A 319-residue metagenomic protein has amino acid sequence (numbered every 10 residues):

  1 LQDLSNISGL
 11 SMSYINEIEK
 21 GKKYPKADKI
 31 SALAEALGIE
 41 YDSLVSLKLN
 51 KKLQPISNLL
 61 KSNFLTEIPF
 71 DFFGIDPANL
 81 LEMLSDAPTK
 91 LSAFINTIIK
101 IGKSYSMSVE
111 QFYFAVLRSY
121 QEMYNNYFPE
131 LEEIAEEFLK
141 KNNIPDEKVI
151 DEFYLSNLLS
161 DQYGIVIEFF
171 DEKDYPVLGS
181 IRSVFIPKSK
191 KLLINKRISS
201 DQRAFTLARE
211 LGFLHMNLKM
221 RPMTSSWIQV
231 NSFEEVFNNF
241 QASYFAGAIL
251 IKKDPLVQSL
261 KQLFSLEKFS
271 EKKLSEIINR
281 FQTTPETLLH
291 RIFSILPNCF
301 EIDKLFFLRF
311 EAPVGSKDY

Functional and structural regions predicted by a protein language model:
L1-E17: Short alpha-helical DNA-recognition segment
N6, L10-S11, D28, E35 (+1 more regions): Short juxta-domain linker segments that transition from a proline/glycine-rich, charged coil into a short amphipathic
K20: Short, conserved catalytic or interaction motifs in soluble domains
